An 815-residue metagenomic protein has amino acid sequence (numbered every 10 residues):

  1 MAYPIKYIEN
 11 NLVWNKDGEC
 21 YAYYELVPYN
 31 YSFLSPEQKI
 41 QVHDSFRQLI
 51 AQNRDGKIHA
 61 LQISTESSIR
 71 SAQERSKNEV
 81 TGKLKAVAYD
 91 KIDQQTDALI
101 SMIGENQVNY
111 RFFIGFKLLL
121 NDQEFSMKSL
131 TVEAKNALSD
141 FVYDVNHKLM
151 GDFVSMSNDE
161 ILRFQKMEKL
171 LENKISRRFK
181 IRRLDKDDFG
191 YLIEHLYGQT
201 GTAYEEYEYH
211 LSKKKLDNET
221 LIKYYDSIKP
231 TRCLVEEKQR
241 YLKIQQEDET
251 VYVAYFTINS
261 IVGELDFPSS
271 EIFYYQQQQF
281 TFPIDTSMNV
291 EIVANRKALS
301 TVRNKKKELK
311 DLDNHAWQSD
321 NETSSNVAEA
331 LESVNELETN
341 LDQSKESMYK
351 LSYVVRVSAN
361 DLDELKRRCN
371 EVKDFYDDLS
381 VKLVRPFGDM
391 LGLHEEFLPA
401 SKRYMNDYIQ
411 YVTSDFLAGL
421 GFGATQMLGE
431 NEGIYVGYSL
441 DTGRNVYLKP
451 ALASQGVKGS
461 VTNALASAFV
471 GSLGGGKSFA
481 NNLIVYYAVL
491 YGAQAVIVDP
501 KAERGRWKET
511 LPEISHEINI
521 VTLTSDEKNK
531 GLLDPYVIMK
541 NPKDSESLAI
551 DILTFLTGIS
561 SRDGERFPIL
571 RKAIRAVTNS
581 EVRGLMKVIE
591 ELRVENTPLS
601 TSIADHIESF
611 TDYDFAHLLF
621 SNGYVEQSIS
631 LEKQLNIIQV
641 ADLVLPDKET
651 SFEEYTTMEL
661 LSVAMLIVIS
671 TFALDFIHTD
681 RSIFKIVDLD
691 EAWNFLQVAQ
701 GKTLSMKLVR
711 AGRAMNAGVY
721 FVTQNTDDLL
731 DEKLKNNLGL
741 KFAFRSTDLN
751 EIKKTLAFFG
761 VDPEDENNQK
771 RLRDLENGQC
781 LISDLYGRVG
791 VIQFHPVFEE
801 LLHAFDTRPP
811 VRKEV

Functional and structural regions predicted by a protein language model:
M1-Y411, G421-F422: Extended, folded cores of ATP/NTP-driven motor/assembly subunits in large transport and secretion machines
P36-R54, Q277-F280, V293-S300, K382 (+5 more regions): P-loop NTPase motor domains
R54-K57, Y110, G492-A493, I518 (+3 more regions): Short glycine-/polar-rich loops that comprise or flank the Walker A/P-loop and associated switch/sensor motifs
L61-S76, G82-V87, D93, I103 (+1 more regions): Switch/coupling segment of Walker-type NTPase motor domains
S101-M102, N541-R583, K587, L729-V815: P-loop NTPase motor core of the ASCE superfamily
S126, S439-V446, A451-A453, K458-G471 (+3 more regions): Charge-patterned, long linear interaction tracts outside catalytic cores
D313-H315, A451-V485, V498-G505, V521-D526 (+2 more regions): Conserved P-loop NTPase motor cores
